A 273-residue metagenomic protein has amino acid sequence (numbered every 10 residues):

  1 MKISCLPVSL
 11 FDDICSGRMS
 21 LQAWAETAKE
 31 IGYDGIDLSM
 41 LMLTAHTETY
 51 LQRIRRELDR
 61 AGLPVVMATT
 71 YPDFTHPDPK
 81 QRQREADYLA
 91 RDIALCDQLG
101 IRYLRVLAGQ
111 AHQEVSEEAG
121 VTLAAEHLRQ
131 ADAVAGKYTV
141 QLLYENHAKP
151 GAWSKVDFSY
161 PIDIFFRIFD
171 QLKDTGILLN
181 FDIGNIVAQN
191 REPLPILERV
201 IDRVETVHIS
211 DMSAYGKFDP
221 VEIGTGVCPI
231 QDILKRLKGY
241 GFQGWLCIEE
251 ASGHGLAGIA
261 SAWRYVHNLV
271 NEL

Functional and structural regions predicted by a protein language model:
M1-G32, S159-L273: Histidine-acidic metal/acid-base catalytic patches
M1-R102, A125, G136, D170 (+4 more regions): N-terminal pre-domain/capping segments
S9-F11, M40-M42, Y71-F74, A108-H112 (+4 more regions): Active-site-proximal loop/turn and secondary-structure-junction residues that shape catalytic pockets, frequently
D12-D13, M42-L43, K80-Q81, A119-G120 (+3 more regions): A generic structural signal for short
D12-S16, P77, V115, A152-K155 (+1 more regions): A generic structural signal for short coil/turn motifs at secondary-structure boundaries
E26, E57-R60, P79-L178, A188-Q189 (+1 more regions): Active-site acidic/histidine proton-transfer and metal-coordination neighborhood in alpha/beta enzyme cores
D37, M67-T69, R105, L143 (+2 more regions): Conserved beta-strand positions in the central sheet of alpha/beta enzyme cores
D73, P77, H112-S116, F218 (+1 more regions): Short amphipathic alpha-helical segments at helix-loop
